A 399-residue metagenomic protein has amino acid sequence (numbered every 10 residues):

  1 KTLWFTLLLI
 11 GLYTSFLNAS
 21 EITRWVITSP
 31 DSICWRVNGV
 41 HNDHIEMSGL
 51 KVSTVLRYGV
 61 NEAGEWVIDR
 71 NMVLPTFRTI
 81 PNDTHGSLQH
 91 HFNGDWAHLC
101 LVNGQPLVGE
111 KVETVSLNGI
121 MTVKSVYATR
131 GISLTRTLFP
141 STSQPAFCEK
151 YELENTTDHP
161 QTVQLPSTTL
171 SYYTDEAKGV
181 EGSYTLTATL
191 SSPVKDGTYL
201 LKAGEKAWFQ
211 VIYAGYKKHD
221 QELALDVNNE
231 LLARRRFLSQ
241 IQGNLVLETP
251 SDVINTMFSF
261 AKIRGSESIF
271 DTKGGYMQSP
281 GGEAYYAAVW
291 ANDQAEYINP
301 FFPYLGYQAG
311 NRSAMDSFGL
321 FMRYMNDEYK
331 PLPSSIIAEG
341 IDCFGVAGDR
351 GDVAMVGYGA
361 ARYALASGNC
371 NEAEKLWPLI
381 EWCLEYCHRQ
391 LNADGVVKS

Functional and structural regions predicted by a protein language model:
K1, D158-T162, I269-F270: Short amphipathic alpha-helical segments with coiled-coil-like heptad repeat character
K1-E21: Bacterial Sec-dependent N-terminal signal peptides
L17-T256, G306-Y307: Terminal accessory carbohydrate-recognition/targeting modules of carbohydrate-active enzymes
N155-T157, Y213-H219, L305-A309, F321 (+5 more regions): A generic secondary-structure signal for well-formed alpha-helical elements
L200-V227, E283-A287, P333-M355, E385-S399: The feature captures the catalytic groove of carbohydrate-active enzymes
S239-E374: Substrate-binding groove/exosite segments of carbohydrate-active enzymes
